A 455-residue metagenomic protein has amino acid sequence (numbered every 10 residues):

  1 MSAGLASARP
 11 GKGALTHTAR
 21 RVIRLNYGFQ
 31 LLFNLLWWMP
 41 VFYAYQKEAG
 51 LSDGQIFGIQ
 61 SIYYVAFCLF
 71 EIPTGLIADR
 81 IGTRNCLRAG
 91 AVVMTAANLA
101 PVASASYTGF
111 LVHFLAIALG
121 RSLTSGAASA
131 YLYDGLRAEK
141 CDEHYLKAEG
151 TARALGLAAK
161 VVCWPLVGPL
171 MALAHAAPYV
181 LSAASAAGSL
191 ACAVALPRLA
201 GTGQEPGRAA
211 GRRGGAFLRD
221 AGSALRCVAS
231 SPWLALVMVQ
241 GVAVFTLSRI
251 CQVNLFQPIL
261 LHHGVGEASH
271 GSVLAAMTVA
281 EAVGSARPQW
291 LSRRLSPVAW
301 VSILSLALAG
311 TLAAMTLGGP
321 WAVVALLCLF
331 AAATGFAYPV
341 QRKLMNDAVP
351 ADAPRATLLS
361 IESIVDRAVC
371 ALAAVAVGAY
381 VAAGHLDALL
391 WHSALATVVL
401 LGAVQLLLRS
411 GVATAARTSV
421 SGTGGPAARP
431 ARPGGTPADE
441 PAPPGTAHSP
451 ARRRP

Functional and structural regions predicted by a protein language model:
S2-R20, R198-V239: Juxtamembrane intracellular "pre-TM" segments in multi-pass secondary transporters
G11-L69, S231-A275: Helix-loop boundary and gating motifs at the non-cytosolic
I59-Q60, C68-I72, D79, R84-N85 (+3 more regions): C-terminal transmembrane bundle of multi-pass solute transporters/carriers
F67-A105: Conserved MFS/SLC helix-loop-helix module at the cytosolic interface between two early adjacent transmembrane helices
V92-S106, L306-G319: C-terminal ends and interior cores of transmembrane alpha-helices in multi-pass membrane transporters/permeases
T108-I117, A322-L329: Paired small-residue
L115-L157: Cytoplasmic helix-loop-helix junction between adjacent transmembrane helices in 12-TM secondary transporters
V180-G211, L406-T418: Helix-loop junctions on the cytosolic side of multi-pass membrane transporters, especially the intracellular loop
